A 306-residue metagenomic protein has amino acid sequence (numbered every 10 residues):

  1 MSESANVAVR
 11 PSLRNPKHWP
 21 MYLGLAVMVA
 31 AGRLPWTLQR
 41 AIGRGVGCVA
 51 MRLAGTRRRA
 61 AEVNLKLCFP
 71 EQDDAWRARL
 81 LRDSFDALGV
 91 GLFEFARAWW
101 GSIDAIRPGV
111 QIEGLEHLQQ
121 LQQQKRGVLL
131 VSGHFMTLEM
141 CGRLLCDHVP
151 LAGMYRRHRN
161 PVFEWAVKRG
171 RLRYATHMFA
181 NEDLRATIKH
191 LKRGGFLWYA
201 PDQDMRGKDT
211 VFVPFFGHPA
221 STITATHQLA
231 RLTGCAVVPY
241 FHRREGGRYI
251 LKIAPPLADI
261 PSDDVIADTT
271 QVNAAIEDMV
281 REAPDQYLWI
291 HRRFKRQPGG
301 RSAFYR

Functional and structural regions predicted by a protein language model:
S2-L13, V46, L53, A78-F85 (+3 more regions): Non-catalytic C-terminal accessory region of glycerolipid acyltransferases and related lyso-lipid remodeling enzymes
S2-S132, E164-R169, A175: Membrane-anchoring hydrophobic helices of lipid-metabolizing enzymes
A26, A60, E116, M140 (+4 more regions): Short Gly/charged-rich anion-binding patches and loops
R33, T37, R52, L92 (+13 more regions): Residue-level preference for alpha-helix termini and adjacent loops
D73, V90, Q122-E182, G207-P214 (+1 more regions): Catalytic core of membrane glycerolipid acyltransferases/transacylases, capturing the structured, soluble-facing
F95-A96, H134-L138, M279-E282: Juxtamembrane/interfacial segments around transmembrane helices
